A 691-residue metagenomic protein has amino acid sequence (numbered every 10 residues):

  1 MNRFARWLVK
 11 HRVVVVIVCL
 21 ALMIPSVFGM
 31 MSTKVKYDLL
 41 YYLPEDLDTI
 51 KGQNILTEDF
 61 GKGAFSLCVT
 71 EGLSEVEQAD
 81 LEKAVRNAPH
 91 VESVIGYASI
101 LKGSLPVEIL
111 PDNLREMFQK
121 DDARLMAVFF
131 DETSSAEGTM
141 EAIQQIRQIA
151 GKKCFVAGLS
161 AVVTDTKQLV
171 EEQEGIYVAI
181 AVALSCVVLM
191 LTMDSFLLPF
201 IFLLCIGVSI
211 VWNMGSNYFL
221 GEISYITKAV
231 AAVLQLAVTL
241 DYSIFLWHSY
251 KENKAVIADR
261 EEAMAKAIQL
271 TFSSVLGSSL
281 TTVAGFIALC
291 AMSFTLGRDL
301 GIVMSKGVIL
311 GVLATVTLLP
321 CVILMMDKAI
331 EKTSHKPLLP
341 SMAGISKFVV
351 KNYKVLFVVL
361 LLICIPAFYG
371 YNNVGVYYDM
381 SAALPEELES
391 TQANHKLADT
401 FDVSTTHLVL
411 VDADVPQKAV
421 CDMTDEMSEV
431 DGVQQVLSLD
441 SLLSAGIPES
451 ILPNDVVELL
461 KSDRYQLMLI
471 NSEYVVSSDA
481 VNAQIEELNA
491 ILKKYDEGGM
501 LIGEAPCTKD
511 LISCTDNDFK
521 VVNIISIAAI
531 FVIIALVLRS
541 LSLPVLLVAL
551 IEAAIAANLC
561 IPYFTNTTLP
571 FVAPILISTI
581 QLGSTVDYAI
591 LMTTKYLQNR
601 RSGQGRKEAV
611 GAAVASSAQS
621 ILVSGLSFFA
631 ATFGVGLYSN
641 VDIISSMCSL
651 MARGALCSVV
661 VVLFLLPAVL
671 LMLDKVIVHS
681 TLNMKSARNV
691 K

Functional and structural regions predicted by a protein language model:
M1-V35, S134-Y378, A483, K493-K691: Membrane-embedded transmembrane helical bundles of large multi-pass transporters/channels
V35-L40, M380-A383: Histidine-acidic residue clusters that define the catalytic metal-binding segment of zinc metallopeptidase domains
E45-A64, T70-S160, G375-Y377, S381-L543 (+1 more regions): Structured non-transmembrane domains adjacent to transmembrane bundles in polytopic membrane proteins
